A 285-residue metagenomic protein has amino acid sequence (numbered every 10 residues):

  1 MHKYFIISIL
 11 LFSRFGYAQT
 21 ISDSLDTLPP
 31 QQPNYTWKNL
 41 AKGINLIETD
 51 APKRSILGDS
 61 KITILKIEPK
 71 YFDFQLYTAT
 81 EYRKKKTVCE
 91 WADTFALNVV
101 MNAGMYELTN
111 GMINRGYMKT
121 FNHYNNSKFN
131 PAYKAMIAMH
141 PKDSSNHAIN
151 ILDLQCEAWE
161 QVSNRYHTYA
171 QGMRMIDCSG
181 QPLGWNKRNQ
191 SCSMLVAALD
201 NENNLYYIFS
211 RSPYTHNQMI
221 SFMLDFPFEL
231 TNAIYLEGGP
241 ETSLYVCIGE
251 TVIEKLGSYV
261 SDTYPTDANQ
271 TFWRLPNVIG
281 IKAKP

Functional and structural regions predicted by a protein language model:
M1-T27: Bacterial Sec-dependent N-terminal signal peptides
I6, D59-K61, L275: Residues at beta-strand starts and edge strands
S8, F74, E107-L108, P182 (+1 more regions): A broad, structure-centric signal for solvent-exposed, well-ordered loop/edge residues that line or flank functional
F15-Y17, I62, L97, M194 (+1 more regions): A generic alpha-helix preference that emphasizes hydrophobic side chains
Q19-N130, I208: Zymogen propeptides
T20-S55, G249-P285: Flexible, D/E/H-enriched segments
K70, M105, E202, K282-K284: Solvent-exposed coil/turn segments that connect beta secondary-structure elements in extracytoplasmic/periplasmic
F95, H123-K282: Active-site beta-strand/loop microenvironment that shapes enzyme catalytic pockets
